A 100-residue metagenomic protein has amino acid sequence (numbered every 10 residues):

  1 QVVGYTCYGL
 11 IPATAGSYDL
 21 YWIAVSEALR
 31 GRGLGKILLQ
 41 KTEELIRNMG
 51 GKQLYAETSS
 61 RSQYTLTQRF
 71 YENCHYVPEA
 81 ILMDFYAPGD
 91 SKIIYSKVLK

Functional and structural regions predicted by a protein language model:
Q1-Y21, S26-A28, K36-K41, L45 (+3 more regions): Acetyl-CoA-dependent GNAT
T6-Y8, Q53-L54, Q68-R69, P78-E79: Short secondary-structure boundary micro-motifs
G33: Conserved G/P- and acidic residue-centered "switch" motifs that form tight phosphate/ATP-binding loops in soluble
K36, S60-A80, P88: Conserved active-site alpha-helix within GNAT-family acetyltransferase domains
I46-S60: Conserved GNAT acetyl-CoA-binding A-motif
D90-I94: Short hydrophobic/aromatic beta-strand or adjacent loop that forms the aromatic wall/cage of a ligand/substrate-binding
